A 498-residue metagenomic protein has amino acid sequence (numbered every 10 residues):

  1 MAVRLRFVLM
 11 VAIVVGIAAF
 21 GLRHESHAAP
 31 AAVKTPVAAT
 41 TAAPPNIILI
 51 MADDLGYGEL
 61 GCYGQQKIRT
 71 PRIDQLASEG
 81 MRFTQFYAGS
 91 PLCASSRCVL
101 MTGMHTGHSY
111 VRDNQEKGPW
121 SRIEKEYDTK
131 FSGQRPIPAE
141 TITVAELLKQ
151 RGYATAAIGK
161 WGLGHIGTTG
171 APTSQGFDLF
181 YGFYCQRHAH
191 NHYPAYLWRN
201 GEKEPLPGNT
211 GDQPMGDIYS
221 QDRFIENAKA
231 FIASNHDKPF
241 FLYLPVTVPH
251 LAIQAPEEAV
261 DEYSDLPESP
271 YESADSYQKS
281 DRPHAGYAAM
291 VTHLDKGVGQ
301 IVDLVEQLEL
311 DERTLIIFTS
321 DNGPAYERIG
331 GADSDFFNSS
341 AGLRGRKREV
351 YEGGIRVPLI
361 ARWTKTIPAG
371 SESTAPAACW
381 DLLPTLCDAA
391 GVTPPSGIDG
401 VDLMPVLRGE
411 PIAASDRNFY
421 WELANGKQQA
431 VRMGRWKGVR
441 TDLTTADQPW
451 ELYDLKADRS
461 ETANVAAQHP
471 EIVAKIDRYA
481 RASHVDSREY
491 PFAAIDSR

Functional and structural regions predicted by a protein language model:
M1-L9: Bacterial N-terminal signal peptides that target proteins for export
V8-A19: Bacterial N-terminal signal peptides
F20-T35: Signal peptide processing junction and immediate N-terminal pro/mature segment of secreted/exported proteins
V33, V37-P45, A52-I68, Q75 (+12 more regions): Active-site-proximal cap/lid insertion segments
A77, K149, R432: Anion (oxyanion) recognition and catalysis
L92-G103, I166-P172: Pocket-flanking alpha-helical
G107-V144, G164-H165, P205: His/Cys-centered metal/cofactor-coordination and adjacent catalytic loops
A145, A230-F231, K427-M433, K437-D442: Short, surface-exposed beta-strand/loop micro-motifs that present aromatic residues
